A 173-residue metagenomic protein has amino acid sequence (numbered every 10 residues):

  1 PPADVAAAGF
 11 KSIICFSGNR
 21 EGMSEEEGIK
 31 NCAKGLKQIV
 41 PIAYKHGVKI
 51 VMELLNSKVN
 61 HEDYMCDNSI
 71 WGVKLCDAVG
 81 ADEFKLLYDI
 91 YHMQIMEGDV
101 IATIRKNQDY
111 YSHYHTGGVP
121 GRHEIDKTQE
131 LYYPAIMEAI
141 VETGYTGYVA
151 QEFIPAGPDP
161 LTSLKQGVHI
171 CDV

Functional and structural regions predicted by a protein language model:
P1-K85, I95: Active-site acidic/histidine proton-transfer and metal-coordination neighborhood in alpha/beta enzyme cores
K49, C66-Y88, H92-V173: Histidine-acidic metal/acid-base catalytic patches
